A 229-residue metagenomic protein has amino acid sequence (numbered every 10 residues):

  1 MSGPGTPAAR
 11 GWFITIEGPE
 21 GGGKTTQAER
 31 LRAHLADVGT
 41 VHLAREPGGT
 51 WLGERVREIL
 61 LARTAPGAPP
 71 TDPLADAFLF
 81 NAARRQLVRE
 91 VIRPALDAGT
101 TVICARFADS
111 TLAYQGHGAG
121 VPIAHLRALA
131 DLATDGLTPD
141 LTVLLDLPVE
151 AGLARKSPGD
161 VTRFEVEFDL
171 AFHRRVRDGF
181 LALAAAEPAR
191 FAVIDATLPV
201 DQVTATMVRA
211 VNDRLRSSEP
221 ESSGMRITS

Functional and structural regions predicted by a protein language model:
S2-P7, R32, E150-S229: NTP-dependent small-molecule kinase module
A9-F13: Pre-Walker A (Motif I) flank of P-loop NTPase domains
I16: Hydrophobic anchor at the beta1->P-loop junction of P-loop NTPases
G21: Walker A (P-loop) phosphate-binding loop of P-loop NTPases
K24: Conserved lysine of the Walker
Q27: Hydrophobic positions on the alpha1 helix immediately C-terminal to the Walker A/P-loop
G39-T134, T206: ATP-dependent small-molecule kinase phosphotransfer cores that center on conserved nucleotide phosphate-binding segments
S110-D178: A glycine- and Lys/Arg-enriched "phosphate-lid" helix/loop adjacent to the NTP-binding pocket of small-molecule kinases
